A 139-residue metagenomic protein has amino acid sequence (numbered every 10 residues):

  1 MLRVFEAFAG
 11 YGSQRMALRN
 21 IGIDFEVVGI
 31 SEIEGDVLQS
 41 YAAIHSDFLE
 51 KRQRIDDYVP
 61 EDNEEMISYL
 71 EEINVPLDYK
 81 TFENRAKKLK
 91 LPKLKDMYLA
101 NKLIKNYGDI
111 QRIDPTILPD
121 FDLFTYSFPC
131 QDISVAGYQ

Functional and structural regions predicted by a protein language model:
M1-Q139: Conserved active-site and SAM-binding loop architecture of S-adenosyl-L-methionine-dependent nucleic-acid
